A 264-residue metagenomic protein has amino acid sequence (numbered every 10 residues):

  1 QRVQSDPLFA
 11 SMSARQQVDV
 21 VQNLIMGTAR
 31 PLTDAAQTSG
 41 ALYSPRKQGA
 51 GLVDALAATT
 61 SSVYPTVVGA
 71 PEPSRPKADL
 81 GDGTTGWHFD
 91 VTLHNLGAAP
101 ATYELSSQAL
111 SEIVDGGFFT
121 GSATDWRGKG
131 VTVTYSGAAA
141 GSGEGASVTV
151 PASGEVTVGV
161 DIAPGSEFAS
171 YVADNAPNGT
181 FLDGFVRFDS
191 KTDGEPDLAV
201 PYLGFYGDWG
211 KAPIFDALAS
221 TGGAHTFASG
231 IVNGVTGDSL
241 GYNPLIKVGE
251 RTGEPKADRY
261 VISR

Functional and structural regions predicted by a protein language model:
Q1-T38: Hydrolase catalytic cores
N23-A70: Secreted, periplasmic, or luminal enzymes acting at the cell surface/secretory milieu
Q37, D115-F119, A212-D216: Outer-membrane beta-barrel and related beta-rich outer-membrane complex signature in Gram-negative bacteria
G49, W87-N95, G184-D189: Buried hydrophobic-core signal for structured, non-transmembrane domains
A55-A101, S107-A109, V172, I214-Y242 (+1 more regions): Beta-sheet-dominated interaction scaffolds and their linkers
P65-P76, A98-V172: Surface-exposed binding patches on compact interaction domains or structured appendages
F89-N95, V160, I262-R264: Aromatic/hydrophobic beta-strand junction motif of beta-rich domains
G165-A212: Terminal connector regions
